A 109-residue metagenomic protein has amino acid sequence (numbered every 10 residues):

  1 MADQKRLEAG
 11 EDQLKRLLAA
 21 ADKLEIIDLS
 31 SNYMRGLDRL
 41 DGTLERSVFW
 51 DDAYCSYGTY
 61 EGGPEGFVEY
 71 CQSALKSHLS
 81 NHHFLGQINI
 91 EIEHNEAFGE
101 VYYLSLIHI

Functional and structural regions predicted by a protein language model:
M1-R35, R39, S47: Short, low-complexity N-terminal intrinsically disordered segments enriched in polar/charged residues
D41-S105: A solvent-exposed, acidic/Ser-Thr-rich amphipathic alpha-helical stretch
I107-I109: Conserved small/polar residues in nucleotide/adenosyl-binding loops
